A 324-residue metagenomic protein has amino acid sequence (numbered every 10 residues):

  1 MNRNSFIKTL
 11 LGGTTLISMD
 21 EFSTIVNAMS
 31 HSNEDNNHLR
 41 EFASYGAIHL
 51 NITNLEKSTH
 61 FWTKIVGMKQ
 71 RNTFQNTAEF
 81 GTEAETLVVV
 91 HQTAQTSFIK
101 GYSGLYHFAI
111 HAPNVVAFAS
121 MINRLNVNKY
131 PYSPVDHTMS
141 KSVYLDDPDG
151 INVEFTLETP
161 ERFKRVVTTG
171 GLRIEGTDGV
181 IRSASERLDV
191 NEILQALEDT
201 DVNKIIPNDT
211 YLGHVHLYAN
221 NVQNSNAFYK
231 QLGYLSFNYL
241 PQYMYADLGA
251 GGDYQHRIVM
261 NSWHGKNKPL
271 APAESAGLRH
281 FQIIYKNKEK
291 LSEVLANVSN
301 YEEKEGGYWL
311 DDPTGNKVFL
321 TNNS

Functional and structural regions predicted by a protein language model:
N2-Y45, N51-R71, T82-P131, D146-N238 (+2 more regions): Glyoxalase I/VOC metalloenzyme domain signal
Q75-N76, Q223-N224, P241-A246: Short glycine/proline-centered loop/turn elements that form peptide/ligand docking sites
N76-T77, T138-S140, T159, Y243: Conserved beta-strand edge residues that scaffold enzyme active sites
D136-T138, L240, D312: A short beta-turn/loop motif at secondary-structure boundaries
H137-S140, E303-E305: Short, small/polar residue-rich loop motifs at catalytic or cofactor-binding pockets
S142-Y144, Y243-L248: Beta-rich nucleic-acid/ligand-interaction surfaces
